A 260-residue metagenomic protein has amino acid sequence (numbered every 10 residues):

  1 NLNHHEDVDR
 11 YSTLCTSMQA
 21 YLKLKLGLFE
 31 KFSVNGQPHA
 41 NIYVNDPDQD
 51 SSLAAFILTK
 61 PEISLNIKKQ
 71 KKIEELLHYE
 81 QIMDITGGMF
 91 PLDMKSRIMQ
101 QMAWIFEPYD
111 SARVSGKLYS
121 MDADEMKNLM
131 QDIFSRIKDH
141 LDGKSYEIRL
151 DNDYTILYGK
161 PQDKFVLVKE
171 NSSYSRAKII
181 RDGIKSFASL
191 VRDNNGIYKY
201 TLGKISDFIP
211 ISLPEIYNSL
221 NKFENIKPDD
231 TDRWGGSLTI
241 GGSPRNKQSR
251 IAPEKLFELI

Functional and structural regions predicted by a protein language model:
N1-Y11: Short, surface-exposed loop/strand segments
N3, I42-V44, L202, G235: Divalent metal-coordination and catalytic microenvironments
E6, D48-S51, H78, N195 (+1 more regions): Short Gly/Ser/Thr- and Asp/Glu-enriched loop/turn motifs at secondary-structure junctions
D7-V8, P47-S51, S173-S175, F208: Short acidic, S/G/P-rich loop/turn micro-motifs used as interaction or catalytic elements
R10-A103: Active-site histidine-anchored catalytic micro-motif
S12, P47, L118-M121, E125 (+3 more regions): Short, contiguous, pocket-lining structural segments that sit at or immediately flank catalytic/ligand-binding sites
T86-R149: Long, charge-rich alpha-helical interaction segments
Q131-I260: Gly/His-enriched, cation/cofactor- and phosphate-binding structural elements
